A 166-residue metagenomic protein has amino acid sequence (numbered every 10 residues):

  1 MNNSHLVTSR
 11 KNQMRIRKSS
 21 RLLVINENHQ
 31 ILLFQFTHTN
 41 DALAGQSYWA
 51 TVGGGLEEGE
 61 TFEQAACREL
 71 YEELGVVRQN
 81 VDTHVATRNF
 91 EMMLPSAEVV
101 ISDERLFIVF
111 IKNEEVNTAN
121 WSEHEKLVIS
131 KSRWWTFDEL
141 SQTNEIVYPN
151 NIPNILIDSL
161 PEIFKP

Functional and structural regions predicted by a protein language model:
N2-A50: N-terminal strand-loop-strand
N28, T37, T87-N89, N113: Short, flexible active-site-adjacent loop segments at beta-strand->alpha-helix junctions, enriched in small/polar
H29-Q30, D41, E114-V116, E139-Q142 (+1 more regions): Generic "edge-of-domain/loop-turn" microfeature
T39, E91-P95, N154-L156: A generic membrane alpha-helix/interface feature
G53: A short acidic, glycine-rich active-site loop that binds or catalyzes chemistry on phosphate/adenosine moieties
L56-N80, N89-V147: Unchanged
Q142-P166: Charged phosphate-binding loop/patch that engages nucleotide di/tri-phosphates or the phosphate backbone of nucleic
